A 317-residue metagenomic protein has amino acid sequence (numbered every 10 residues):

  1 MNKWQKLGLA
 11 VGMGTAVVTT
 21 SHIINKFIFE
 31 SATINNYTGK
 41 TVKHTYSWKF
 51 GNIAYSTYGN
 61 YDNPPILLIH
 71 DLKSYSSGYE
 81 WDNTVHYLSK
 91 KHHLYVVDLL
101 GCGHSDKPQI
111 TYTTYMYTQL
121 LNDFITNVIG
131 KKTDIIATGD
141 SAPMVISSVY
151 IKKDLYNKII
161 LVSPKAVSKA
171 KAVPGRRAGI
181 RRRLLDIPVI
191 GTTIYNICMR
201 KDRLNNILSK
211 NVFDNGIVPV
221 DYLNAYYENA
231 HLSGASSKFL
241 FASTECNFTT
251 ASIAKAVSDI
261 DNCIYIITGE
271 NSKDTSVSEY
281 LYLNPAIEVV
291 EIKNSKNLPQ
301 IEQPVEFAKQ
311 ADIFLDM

Functional and structural regions predicted by a protein language model:
N2-I28: Hydrophobic alpha-helical topogenic segments used for membrane insertion/localization
W48-Y58: A short loop-to-beta-strand scaffold at the N-terminal edge of the catalytic core in hydrolase folds
T57-H104: Conserved HGGG/HGGXW glycine-rich cap/lid loop of the alpha/beta-hydrolase fold
V96-I136, Q300, K309: Active-site loop/oxyanion-hole signature of alpha/beta-hydrolase fold enzymes
G130-P174: Conserved hydrolase catalytic core segment
I197-A256: Conserved alpha/beta-hydrolase catalytic His-Asp/Glu region
D259-S295, I301: Conserved loop-alpha-helix segment in the C-terminal half of the alpha/beta-hydrolase fold that carries the catalytic
I301-L315: Post-His helix in hydrolase/transferase enzymes
